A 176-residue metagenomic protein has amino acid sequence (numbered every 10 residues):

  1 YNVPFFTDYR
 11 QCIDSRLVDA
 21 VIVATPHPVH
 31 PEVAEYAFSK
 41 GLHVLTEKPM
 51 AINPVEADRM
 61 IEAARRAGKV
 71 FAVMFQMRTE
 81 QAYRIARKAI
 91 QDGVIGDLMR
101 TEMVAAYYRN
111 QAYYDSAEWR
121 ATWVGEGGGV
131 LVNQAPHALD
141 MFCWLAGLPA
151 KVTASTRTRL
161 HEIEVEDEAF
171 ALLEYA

Functional and structural regions predicted by a protein language model:
V3-A63: Beta-loop-alpha module in the N-terminal Rossmann-like domain of NAD(P)-dependent dehydrogenases, especially those
F6, L45, V70-A72, E102 (+1 more regions): Structural detector of well-ordered beta-strand residues that form the stable sheet scaffold of enzyme domains
D19, E164-E168: A short, glycine/Asx- and small/polar-enriched loop/turn that sits immediately N-terminal to a beta-strand
V23, P49, M74-F75, V130-L131: Glycine- and other small-residue-rich loops at beta-strand/loop junctions that grip anionic moieties
D58-Q76, G96-M103: Rossmann-fold dehydrogenase core element
M77-E162: Predominantly a Rossmann-like dinucleotide-binding segment in NAD(P)-dependent oxidoreductases
A171-A176: Active-site beta-strand termini and strand-to-loop segments that position acidic
